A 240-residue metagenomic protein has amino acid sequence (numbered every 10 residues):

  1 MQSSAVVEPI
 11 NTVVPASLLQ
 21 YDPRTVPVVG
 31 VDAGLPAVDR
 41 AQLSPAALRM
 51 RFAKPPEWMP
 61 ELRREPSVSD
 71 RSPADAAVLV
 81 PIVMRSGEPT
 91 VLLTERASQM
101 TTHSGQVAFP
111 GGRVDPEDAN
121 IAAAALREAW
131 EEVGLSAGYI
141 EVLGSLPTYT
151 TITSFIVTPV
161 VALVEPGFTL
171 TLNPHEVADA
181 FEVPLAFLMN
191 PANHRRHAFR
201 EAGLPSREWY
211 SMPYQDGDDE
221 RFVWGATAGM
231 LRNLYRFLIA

Functional and structural regions predicted by a protein language model:
M1-A108, R113-E131, L135-T158, L163 (+2 more regions): N-terminal leader/linker segments that precede catalytic domains of diphosphate-processing enzymes
L172-P213, G217: NUDIX/MutT-family hydrolases
